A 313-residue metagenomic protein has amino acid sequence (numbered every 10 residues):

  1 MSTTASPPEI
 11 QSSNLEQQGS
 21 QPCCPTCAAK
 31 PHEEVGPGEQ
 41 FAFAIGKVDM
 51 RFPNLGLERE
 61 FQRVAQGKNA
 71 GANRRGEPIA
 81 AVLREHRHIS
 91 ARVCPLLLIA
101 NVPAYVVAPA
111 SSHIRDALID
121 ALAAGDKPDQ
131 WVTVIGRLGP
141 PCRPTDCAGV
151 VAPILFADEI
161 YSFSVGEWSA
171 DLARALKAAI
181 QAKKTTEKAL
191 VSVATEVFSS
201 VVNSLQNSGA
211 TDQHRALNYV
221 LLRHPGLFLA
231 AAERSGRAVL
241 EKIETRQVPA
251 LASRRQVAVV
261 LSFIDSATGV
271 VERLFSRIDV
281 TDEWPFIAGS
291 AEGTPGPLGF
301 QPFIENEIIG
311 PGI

Functional and structural regions predicted by a protein language model:
S2-S199: Extended, non-transmembrane interaction/recognition domains
C142-R143, S266-R273, G299: Short, surface-exposed beta-strand/loop "edge" segments at domain boundaries and coil↔beta transitions
G166-E272: Long, positively charged binding patches that form subdomain-scale interaction surfaces for polyanionic ligands
R234, R277-D279, G296-L298: Generic alpha-helical propensity signal that fires on short helical segments and nearby coil/disordered stretches
A267-G293: A short, surface-exposed beta-strand/turn
A288, P297-I313: Extended alpha-helical scaffolding regions
